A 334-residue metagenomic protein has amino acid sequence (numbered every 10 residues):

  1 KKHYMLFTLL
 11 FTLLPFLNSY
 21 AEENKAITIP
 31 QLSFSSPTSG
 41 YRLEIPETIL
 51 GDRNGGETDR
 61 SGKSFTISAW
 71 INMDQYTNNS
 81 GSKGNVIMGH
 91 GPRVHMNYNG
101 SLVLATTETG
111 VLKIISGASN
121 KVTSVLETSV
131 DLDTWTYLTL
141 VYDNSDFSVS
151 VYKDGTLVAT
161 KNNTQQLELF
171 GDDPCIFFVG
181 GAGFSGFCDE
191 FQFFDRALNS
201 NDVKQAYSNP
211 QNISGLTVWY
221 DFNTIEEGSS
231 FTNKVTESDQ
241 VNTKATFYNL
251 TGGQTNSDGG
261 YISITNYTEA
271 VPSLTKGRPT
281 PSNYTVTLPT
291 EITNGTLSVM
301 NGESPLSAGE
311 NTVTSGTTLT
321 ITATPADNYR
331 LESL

Functional and structural regions predicted by a protein language model:
F7-P15: Bacterial N-terminal signal peptides
L17-Y41, E47-G51, D59, K204-P281: Extracytoplasmic low-complexity segments
E22-G40, S68-T77, S101-Q165, F193 (+1 more regions): Extracellular glycan-interaction surfaces
F65-Q75, Y137, V141, A182-P210 (+1 more regions): Extracellular, beta-strand-rich glycan-interacting domains
S68, N78-Y98, A206-Y207, N233-V235: Aromatic-rich beta-strand patches that line glycan-recognition/binding surfaces of extracellular proteins
K161-F187, G215-T217: Flexible glycan-contacting loops in extracellular carbohydrate-active proteins
P281-T314: Conserved N-terminal submotifs of small, disulfide-stabilized extracellular modules
T318-L334: Surface-exposed interfaces of beta-sheet-rich extracellular modules
